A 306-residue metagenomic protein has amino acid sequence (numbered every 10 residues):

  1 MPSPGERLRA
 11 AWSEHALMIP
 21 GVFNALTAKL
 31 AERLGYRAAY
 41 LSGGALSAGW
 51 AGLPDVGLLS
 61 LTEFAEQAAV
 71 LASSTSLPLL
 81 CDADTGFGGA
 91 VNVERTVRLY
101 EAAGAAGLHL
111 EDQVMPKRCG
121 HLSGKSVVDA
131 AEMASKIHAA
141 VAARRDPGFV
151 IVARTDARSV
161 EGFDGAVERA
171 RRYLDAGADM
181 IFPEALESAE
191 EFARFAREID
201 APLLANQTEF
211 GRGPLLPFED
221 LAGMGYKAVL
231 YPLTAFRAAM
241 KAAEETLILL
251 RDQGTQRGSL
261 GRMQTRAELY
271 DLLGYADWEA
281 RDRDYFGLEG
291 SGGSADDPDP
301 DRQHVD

Functional and structural regions predicted by a protein language model:
P2, L8, F236-D306: Extended, intrinsically disordered, low-complexity segments
P2-Y231, R237-I248, G287-D297: Alpha/beta enzyme core
